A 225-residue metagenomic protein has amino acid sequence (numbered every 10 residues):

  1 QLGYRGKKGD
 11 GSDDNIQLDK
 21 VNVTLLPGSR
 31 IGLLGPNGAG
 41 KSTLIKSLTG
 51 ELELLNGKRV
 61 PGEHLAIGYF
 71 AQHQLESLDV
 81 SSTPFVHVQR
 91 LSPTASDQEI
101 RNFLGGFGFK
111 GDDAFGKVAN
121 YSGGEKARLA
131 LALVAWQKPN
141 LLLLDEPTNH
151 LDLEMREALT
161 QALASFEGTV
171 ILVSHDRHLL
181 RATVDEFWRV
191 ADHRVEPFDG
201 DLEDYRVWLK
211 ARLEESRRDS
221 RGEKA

Functional and structural regions predicted by a protein language model:
Q1-A225: ABC ATP-binding cassette signature C-motif
